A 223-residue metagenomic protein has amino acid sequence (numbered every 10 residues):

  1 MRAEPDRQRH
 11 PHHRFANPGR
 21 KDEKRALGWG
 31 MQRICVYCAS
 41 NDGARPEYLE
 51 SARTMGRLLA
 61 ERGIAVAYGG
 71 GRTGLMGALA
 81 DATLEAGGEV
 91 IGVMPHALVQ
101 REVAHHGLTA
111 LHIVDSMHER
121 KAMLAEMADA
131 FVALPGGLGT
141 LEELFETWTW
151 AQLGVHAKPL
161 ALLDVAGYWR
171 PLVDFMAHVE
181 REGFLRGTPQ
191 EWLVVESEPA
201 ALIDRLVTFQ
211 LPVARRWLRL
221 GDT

Functional and structural regions predicted by a protein language model:
R2-P5, A16: Short linear motifs in low-complexity or flexible loops
Q8-H13: Low-complexity, intrinsically disordered or signal/transmembrane-proximal segments
N17-G30: Short, Lys/Arg-enriched N-terminal segments with co-localized hydrophobic residues within the first ~10-30 amino acids
K21-K24, K121, K158: Context-gated lysine
L27-M127, V165-R205, F209-T223: A cross-family phosphate/adenosyl-ligand binding-site feature
E89-I91, L153-D164: Gly/Pro- and small hydrophobic-enriched strand-loop and loop-to-helix capping segments that sit at the rims
E119-G154, A161, P212-R215: Active-site/ligand-binding-proximal alpha/beta "capping" segment
L134-P135, P159-L163, Q190-L193: Flexible, glycine/proline-enriched loop segments at strand-loop-helix junctions that form or flank small-ligand binding
